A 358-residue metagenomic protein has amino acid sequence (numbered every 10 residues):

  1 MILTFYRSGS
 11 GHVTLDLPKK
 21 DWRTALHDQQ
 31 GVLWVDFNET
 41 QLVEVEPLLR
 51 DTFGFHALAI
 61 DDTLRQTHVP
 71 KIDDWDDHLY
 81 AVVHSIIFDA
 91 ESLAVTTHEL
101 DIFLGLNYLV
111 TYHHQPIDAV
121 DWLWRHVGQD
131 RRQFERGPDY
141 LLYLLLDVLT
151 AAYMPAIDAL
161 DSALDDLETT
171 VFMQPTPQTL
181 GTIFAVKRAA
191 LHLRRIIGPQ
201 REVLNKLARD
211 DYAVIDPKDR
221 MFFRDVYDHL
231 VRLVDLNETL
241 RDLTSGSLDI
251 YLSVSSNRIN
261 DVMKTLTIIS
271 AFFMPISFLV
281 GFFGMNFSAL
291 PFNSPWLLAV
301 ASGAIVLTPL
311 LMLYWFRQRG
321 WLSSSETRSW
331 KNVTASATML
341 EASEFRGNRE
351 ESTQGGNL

Functional and structural regions predicted by a protein language model:
M1-D216, M221-D225, H229-R232, T239 (+2 more regions): Peripheral, non-transmembrane regulatory/ligand-interaction domains of membrane transport proteins
D228-L358: Hydrophobic alpha-helical transmembrane segments and their immediately adjacent juxtamembrane loops
